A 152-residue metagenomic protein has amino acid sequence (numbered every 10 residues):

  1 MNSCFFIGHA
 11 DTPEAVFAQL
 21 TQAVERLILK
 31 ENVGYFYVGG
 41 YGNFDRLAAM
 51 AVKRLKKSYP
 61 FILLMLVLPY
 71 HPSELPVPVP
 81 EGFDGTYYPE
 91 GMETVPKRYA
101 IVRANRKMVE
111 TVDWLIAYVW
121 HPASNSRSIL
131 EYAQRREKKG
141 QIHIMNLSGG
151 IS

Functional and structural regions predicted by a protein language model:
M1-S152: Acidic/glycine-enriched connector segments
